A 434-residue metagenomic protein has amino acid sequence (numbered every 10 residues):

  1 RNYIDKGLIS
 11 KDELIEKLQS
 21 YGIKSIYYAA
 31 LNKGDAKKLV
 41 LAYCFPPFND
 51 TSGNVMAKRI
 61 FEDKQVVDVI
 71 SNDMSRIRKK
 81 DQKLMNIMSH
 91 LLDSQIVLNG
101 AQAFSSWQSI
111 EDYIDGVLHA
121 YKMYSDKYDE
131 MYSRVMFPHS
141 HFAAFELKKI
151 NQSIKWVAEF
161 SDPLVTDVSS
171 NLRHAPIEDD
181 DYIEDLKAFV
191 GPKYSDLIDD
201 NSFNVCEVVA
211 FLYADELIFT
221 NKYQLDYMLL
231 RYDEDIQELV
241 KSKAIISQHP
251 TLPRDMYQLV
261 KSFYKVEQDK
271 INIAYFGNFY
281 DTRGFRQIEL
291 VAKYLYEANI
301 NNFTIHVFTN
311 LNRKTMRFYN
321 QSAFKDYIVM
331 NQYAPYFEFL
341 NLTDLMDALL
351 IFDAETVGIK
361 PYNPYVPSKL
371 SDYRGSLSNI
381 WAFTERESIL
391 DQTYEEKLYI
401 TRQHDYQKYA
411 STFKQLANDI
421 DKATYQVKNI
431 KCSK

Functional and structural regions predicted by a protein language model:
R1-H90, E216, L295-A298: N-terminal subdomain of nucleotide-sugar transferases
Q65-D115, S125, N310-K314: N-terminal strand-loop element at the rim of the active site of nucleotide-sugar-dependent glycosyltransferases
S75, L197-K243: A short, active-site helix/loop in glycosyltransferases that binds the activated sugar's phosphate group
Y121-H139, Q152-E159: Short N-terminal targeting/anchoring amphipathic segment
V157-D200: Acceptor-binding helix/loop patch of EC 2.4 sugar-transfer enzymes, predominantly nucleotide-sugar-dependent
P192-K193, I300-L345: Nucleotide-activated donor-binding/catalytic signature segment of Leloir-type glycosyltransferases, i.e., the conserved
D255, Y264-R283: Conserved donor-binding/catalytic core segment of Leloir-type glycosyltransferases
R283-R286, F339-N341, L349-R374, W381-D391: Nucleotide-sugar-dependent
